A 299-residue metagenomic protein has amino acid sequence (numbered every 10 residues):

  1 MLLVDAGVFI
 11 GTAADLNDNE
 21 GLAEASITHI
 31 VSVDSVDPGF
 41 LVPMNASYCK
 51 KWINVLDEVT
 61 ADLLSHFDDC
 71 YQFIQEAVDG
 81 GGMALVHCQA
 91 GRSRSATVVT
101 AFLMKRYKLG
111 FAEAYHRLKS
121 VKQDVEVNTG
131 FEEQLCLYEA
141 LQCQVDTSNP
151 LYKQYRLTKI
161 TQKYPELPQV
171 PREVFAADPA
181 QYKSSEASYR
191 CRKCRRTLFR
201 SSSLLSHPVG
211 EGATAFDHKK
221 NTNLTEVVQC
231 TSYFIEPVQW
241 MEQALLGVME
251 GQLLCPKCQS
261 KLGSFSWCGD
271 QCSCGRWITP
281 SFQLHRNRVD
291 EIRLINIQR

Functional and structural regions predicted by a protein language model:
M1-G39: Glycine-rich, flexible N-terminal cofactor/catalytic loop recognition
V8-F9, G39-L56, R299: Short acidic, glycine/proline-enriched helix-loop-strand junctions
S47-V59, L64-Q75, G82, V86 (+1 more regions): Eukaryotic helix-linker segments that join adjacent hydrophobic helices
D68-M83, R92, T100-E250, S266 (+1 more regions): PTP/DSP superfamily signal
S93, F199, G263, W277-P280: Short functional micro-motifs and their immediate structural scaffolds
C191-C194, L254-C258, Q271-C274: Short cysteine-rich clusters marking metal-coordination/redox-active sites
L245-K261: Cys/His-rich Zn2+-binding "zinc-finger" mini-domains, especially FYVE domains and B-box/RING-like TRIM modules
K261-W277: Short, compact, well-ordered microdomains
